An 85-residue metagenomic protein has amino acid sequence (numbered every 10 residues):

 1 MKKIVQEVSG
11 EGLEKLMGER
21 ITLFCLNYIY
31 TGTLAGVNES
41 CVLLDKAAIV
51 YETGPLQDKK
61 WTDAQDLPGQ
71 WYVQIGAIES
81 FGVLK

Functional and structural regions predicted by a protein language model:
K2-K85: Conserved RNA-binding domains used in RNP assembly and mRNA/RNA metabolism
